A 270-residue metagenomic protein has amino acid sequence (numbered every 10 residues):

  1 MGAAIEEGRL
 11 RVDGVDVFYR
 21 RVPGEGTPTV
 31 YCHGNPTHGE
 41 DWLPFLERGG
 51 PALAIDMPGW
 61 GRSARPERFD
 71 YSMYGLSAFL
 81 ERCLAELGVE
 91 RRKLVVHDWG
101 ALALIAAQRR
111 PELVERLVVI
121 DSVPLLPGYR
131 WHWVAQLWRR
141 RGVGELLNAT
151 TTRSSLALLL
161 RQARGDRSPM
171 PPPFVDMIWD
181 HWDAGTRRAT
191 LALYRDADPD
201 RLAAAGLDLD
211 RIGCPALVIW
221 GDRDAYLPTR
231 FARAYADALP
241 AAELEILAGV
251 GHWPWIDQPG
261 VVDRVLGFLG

Functional and structural regions predicted by a protein language model:
M1-T29, G49-G50, V89-E90, D263-G270: Alpha/beta-hydrolase fold catalytic core
R21-R62: Conserved HGGG/HGGXW glycine-rich cap/lid loop of the alpha/beta-hydrolase fold
A54-V96: Active-site loop/oxyanion-hole signature of alpha/beta-hydrolase fold enzymes
R116-L146: Flexible "cap/lid" loop of the alpha/beta hydrolase fold
G128, A149-D210: Conserved alpha/beta-hydrolase catalytic His-Asp/Glu region
I212, V218-W220: Short beta-strand/loop motif that positions the catalytic acidic residue of the alpha/beta-hydrolase fold
R223-L227: Acidic catalytic loop of the alpha/beta-hydrolase fold
V250-P259: Catalytic histidine-centered segment of alpha/beta-hydrolase-like enzymes
